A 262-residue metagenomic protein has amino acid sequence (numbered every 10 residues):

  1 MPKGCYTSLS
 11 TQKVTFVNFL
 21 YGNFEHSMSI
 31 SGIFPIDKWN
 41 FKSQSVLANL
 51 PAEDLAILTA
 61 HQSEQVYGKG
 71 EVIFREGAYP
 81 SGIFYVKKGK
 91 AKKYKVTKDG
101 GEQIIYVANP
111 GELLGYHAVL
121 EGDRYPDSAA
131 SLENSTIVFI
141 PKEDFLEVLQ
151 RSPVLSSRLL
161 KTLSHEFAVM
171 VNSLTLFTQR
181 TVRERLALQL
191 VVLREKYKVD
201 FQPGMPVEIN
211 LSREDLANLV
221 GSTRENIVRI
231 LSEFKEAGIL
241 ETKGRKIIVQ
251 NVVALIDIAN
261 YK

Functional and structural regions predicted by a protein language model:
F16-K69, L113, A118-L120: Cyclic nucleotide-binding regulatory module and flanking cytosolic helices
V46, E71-N134: Cyclic nucleotide-binding regulatory domains
D54-L55, A60, Y106-A168, N172: Cyclic-nucleotide recognition modules
Q150-L219: Polybasic "coupling" helices that flank or enter modular domains
L193-K262: Phosphate-/nucleic-acid-contacting segments
